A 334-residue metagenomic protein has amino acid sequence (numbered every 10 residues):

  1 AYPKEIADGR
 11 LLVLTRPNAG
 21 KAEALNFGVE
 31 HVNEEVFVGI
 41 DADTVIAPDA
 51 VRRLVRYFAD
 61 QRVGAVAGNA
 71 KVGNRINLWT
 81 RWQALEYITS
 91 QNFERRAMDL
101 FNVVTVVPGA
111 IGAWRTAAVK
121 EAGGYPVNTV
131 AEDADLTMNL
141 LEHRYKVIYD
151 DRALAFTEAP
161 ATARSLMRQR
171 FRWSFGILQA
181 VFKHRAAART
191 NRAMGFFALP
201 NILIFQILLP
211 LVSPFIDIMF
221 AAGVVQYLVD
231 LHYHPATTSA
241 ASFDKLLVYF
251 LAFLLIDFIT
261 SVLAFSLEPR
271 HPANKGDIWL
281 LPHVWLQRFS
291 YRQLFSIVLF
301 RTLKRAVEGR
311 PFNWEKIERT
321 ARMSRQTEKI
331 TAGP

Functional and structural regions predicted by a protein language model:
A1-I40, V45-R62, A67, Y233-A240 (+5 more regions): Glycosyltransferases that elongate glycans
Y2-E35, P48-V130, F171-L178, F182: Long helical/loop segments within the catalytic core of UDP-sugar-dependent glycosyltransferases, especially the large
D41-V45, N128, L140: The conserved acidic donor/metal-binding loop of glycosyltransferases
T44-I46, K71-G73, D135, L154: A short, conserved beta-strand element in the Rossmann-like catalytic core that flanks the donor/metal-binding loop
V130-L136: Acidic donor-binding loop at a coil-to-helix junction in glycosyltransferase catalytic cores that engages
T137-F156: Catalytic donor-sugar/metal-binding loop of nucleotide-sugar-dependent glycosyltransferases
L166-I202: Active-site-adjacent helix/loop segment of glycosyltransferases that harbors family-specific signature motifs
I202-E308: Membrane-embedded multi-pass helical conduit in multi-pass membrane proteins, especially envelope-biosynthetic
